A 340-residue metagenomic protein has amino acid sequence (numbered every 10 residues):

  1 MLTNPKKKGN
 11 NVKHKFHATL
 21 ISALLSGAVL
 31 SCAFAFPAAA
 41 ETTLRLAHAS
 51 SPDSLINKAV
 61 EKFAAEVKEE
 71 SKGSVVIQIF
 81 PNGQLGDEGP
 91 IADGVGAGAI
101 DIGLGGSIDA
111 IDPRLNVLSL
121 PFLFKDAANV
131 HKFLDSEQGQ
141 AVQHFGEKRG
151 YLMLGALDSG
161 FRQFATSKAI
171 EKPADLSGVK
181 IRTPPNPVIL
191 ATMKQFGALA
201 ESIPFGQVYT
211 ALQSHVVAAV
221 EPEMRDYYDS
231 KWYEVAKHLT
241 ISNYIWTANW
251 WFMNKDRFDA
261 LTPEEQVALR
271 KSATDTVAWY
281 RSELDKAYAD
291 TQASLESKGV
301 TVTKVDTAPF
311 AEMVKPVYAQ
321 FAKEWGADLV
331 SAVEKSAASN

Functional and structural regions predicted by a protein language model:
M1, F16, A23, A39-A40: Low-complexity intrinsically disordered segments
M1-H17: N-terminal secretory signal peptides that target proteins for export/translocation
K8, L25-S26, A40-N129, E137-N340: N-terminal secretory/targeting leader peptides
A18-I21, P52: Alpha-helical and His/Cys-centered functional microenvironments
S22-A33: Bacterial N-terminal signal peptides
C32-A40: Sec/Tat signal peptide C-region and signal peptidase I cleavage site
